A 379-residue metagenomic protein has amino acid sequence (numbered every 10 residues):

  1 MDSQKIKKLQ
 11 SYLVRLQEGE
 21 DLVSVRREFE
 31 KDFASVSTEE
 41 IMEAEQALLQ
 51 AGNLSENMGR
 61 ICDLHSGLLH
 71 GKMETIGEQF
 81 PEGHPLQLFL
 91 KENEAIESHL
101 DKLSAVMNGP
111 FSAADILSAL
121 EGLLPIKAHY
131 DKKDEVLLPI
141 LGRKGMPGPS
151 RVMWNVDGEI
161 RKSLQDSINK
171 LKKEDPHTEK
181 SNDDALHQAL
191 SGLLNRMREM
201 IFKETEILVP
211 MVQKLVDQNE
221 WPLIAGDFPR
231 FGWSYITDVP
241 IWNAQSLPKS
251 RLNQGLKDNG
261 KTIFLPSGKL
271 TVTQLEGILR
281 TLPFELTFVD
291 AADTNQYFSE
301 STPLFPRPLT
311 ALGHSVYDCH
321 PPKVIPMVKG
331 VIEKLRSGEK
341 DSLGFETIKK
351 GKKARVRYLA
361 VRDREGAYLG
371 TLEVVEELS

Functional and structural regions predicted by a protein language model:
M1-K127, D131-F345, K349-A354, R364-T371 (+1 more regions): Small-residue-biased structural context
R357-R362, V374: PAS-family sensory domains
